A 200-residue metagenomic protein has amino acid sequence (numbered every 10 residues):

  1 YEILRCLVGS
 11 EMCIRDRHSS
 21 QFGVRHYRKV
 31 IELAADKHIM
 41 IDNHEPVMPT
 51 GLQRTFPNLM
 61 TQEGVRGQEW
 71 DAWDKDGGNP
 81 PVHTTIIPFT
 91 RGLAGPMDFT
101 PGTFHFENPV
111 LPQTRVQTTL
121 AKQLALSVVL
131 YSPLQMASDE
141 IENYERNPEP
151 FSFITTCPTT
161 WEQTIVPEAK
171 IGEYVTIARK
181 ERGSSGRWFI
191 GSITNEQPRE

Functional and structural regions predicted by a protein language model:
Y1-G9, C13-I14: Single conserved hydrophobic/aromatic residue that forms the stacking wall/gate of nucleotide- or nucleobase-binding
M12-C13, T164-P167, Y174-A178: Active-site loops and adjacent core secondary-structure elements that bind or stabilize anionic groups
R15-R17, D42-H44, G191-N195: Generic beta-strand/beta-sheet core signal
R17-R25, M48-T50: Acidic-and-aromatic substrate-binding clefts and catalytic sites of carbohydrate-active enzymes
Y27-N43: Alpha-helix-loop-beta-strand connector modules within alpha/beta enzyme cores
M40-I141: Glycan-recognition surfaces
A121, A125-E168: Catalytic cores of secreted or luminal carbohydrate-active enzymes
I171-E200: Carbohydrate-binding surface patches
